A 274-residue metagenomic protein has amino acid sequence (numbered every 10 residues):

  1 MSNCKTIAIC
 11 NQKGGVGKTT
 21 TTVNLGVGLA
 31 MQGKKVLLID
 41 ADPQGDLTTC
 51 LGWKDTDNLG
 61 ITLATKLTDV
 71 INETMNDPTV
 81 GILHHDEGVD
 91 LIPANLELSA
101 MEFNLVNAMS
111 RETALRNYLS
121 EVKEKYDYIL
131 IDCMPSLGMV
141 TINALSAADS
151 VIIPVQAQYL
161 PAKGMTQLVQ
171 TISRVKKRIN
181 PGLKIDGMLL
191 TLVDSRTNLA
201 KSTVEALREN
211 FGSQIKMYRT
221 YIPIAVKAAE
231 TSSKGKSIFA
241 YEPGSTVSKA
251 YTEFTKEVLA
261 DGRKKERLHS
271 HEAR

Functional and structural regions predicted by a protein language model:
M1-R274: P-loop NTP-binding core
